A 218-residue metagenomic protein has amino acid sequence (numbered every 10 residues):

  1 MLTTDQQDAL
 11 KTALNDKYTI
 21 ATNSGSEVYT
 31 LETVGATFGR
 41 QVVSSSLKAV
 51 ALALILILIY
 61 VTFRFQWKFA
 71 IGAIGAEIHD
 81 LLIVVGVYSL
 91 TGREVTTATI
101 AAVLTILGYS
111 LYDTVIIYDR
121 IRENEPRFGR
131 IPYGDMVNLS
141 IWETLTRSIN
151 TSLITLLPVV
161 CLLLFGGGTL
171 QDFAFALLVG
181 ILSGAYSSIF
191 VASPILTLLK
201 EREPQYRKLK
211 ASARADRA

Functional and structural regions predicted by a protein language model:
M1-A218: A structural signal for conserved, well-ordered secondary-structure elements that form binding/interaction cores
